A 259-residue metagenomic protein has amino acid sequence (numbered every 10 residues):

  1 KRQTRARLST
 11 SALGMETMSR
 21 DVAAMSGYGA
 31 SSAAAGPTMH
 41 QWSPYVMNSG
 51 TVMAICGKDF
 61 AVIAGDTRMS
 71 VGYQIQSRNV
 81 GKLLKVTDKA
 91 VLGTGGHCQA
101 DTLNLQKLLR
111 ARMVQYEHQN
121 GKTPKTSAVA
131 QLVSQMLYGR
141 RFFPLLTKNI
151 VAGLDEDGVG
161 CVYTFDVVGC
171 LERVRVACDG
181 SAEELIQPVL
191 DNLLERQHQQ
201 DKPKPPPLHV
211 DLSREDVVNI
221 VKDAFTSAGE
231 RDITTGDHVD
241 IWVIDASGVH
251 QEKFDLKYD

Functional and structural regions predicted by a protein language model:
S9-L145, C170-K222, T226-G229, I233 (+1 more regions): Conserved short S/T/G-enriched processing/targeting/catalytic segments and their helical context
A54-I55, V151-D155, I241-A246: Short hydrophobic alpha-helical segments used for membrane anchoring or interfacial signaling
K82, V91, K148-I150, T164 (+1 more regions): Generic structural signal for residues positioned in beta-strands
L145-C178: Long, charge-patterned amphipathic alpha-helical coiled-coil/hairpin "stalk" segments used as oligomerization
G160-T164, I241, V249: Hydrophobic beta-strand positions in blades of beta-propellers and related beta-sheet-rich domains
I233-D240: Charged, gly/pro-enriched flexible loop segments at helix/strand junctions
